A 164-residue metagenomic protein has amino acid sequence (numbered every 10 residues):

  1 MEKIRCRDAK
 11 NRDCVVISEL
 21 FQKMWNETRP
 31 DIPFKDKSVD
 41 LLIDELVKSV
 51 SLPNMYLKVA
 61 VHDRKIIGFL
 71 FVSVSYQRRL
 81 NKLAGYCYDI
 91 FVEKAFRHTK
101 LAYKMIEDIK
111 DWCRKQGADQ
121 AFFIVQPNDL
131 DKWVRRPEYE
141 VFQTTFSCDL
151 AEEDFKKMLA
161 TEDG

Functional and structural regions predicted by a protein language model:
I4-E19: A short beta-loop-alpha structural element at the N-terminal edge of CoA-dependent acyl/N-acetyltransferase catalytic
W25-E45: Conserved GNAT-fold acetyl-CoA-binding loop/helix
V47-V59, Y86: A short helix-loop-beta-strand connector motif used in the catalytic cores of GNAT acetyltransferases and, in some
V59, K65-V74, Y86: Conserved beta-strand in the GNAT
K82-K94, T144: Conserved acetyl-CoA binding element of GNAT-fold acetyltransferases
D89-V92, H98-D111: Conserved acetyl-CoA-binding loop-helix of GNAT-fold acetyltransferases
C113-Q126: Conserved GNAT acetyl-CoA-binding A-motif
R136-G164: Terminal substrate-recognition subdomain of acyl/acetyltransferases
